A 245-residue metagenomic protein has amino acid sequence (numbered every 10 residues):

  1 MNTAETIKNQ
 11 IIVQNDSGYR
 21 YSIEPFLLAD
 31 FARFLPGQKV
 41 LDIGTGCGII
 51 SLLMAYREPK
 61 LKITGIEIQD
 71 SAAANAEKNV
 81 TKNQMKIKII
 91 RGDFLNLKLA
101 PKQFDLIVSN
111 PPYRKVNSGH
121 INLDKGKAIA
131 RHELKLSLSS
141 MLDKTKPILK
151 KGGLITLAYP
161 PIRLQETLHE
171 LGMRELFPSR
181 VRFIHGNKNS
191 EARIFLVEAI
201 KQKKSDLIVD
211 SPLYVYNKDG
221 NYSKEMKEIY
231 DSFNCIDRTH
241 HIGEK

Functional and structural regions predicted by a protein language model:
Y21, L134-G186, S190-A192: Conserved Class I SAM-dependent methyltransferase catalytic core
Q38-G44: Conserved class I S-adenosyl-L-methionine
C47-K60: Conserved SAM-binding loop of SAM-dependent methyltransferases across substrates and taxa, primarily the Class I
K62-E67: Conserved SAM-binding motif I beta-strand of class I
Q84-F94: Conserved SAM-binding strand-loop segment of SAM-dependent methyltransferases
L99-L106: A short acidic, Gly/Pro-enriched loop at the edge of an enzyme's catalytic core that lines a small-molecule cofactor
P111-S140: Mobile active-site "lid"/loop adjacent to the S-adenosyl-L-methionine
E191-K245: SAM/dcSAM-binding transferase cores
